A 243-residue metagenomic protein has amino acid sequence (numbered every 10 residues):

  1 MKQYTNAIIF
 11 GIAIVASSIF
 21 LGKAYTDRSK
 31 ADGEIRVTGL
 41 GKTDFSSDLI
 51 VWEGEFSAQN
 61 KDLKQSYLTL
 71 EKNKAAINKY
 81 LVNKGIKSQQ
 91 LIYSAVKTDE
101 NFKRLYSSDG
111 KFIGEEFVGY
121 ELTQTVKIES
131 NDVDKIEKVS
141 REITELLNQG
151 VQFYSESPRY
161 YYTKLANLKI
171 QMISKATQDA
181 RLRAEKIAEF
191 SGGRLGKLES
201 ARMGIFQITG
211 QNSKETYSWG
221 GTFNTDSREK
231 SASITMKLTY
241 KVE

Functional and structural regions predicted by a protein language model:
M1-I92, V96-E243: Short, charge-dense linear interaction motifs
